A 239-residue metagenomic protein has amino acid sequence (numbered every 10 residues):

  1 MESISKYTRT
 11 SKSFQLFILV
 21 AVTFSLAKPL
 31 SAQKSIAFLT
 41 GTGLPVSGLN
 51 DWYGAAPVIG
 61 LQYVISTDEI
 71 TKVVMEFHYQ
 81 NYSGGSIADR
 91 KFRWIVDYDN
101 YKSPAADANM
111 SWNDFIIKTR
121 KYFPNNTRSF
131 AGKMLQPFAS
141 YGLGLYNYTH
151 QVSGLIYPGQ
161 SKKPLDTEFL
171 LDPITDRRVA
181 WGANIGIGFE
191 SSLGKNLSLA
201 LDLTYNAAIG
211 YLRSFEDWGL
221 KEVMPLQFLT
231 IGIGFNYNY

Functional and structural regions predicted by a protein language model:
A27-A32: Sec/Tat signal peptide C-region and signal peptidase I cleavage site
Q33-S35, D68-K72, G132-Q136, G194-S198 (+1 more regions): Strand-connecting loop/turn motifs
A37-L44, R93-K102, Q160-F169, G210-F215: Flexible, solvent-exposed coil segments and beta strand-coil junctions, predominantly the extracellular/periplasmic
G41-L49, Y82-G84, P124-N126, Y146-H150 (+1 more regions): Sequence/structural signature of outer-membrane beta-barrel proteins
L44-N50, N100-D107, F169-T175, E216-V223: Extracellular loop and loop/strand-boundary signature of outer-membrane beta-barrel proteins
Y53-I59, N109-F115, L135, R177-A183 (+1 more regions): Residues that define the transmembrane beta-barrel architecture of outer-membrane proteins
I65-K163, G232-Y239: Gram-negative (and chloroplast) outer-membrane scaffold detector with strong preference for beta-barrel transmembrane
S86-A88, S103, I185, S192-Y239: Predominantly the C-terminal beta-signal and adjacent terminal strand-loop region of outer-membrane beta-barrel
